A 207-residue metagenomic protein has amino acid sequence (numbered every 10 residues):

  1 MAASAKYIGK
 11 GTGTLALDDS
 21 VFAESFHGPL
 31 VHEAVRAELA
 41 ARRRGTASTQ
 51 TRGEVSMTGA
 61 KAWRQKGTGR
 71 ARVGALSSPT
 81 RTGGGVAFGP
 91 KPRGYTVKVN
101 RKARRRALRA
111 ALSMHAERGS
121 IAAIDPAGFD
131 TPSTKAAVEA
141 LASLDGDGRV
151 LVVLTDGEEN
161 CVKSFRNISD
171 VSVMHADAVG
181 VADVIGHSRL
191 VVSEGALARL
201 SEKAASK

Functional and structural regions predicted by a protein language model:
M1-R44, G89-K207: Extended polybasic, low-complexity segments that bind anionic RNA or targeting/receptor surfaces
P29-K66: A short, flexible low-complexity segment enriched in Lys/Arg and Gly/Pro that occurs in N-terminal basic tails
T46, K66, R72-G74, L151 (+1 more regions): Small/flexible residues
T51-G89: Glycine/serine-rich anion-binding loops at beta->alpha junctions that coordinate negatively charged ligand groups
